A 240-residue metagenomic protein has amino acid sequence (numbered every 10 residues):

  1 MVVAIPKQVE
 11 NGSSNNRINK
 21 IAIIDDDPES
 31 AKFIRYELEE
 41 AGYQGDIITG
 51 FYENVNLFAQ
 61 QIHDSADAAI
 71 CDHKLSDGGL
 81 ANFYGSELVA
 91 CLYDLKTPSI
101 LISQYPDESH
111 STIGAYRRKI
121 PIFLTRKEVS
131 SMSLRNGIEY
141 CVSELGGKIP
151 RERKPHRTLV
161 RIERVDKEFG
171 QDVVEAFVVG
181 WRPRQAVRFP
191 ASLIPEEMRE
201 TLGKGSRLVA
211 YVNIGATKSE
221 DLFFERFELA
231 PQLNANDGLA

Functional and structural regions predicted by a protein language model:
V2, T49, I100-T158, A176-R182: Output/docking surface of receiver
N16-E29, I34-L38: Conserved acidic segment of CheY-like receiver
D27-S30, H73-L80, Y105-E108, V129-S131: Short acidic, S/G/P-rich loop/turn micro-motifs used as interaction or catalytic elements
R35, A59, S86-A90, I113: Short amphipathic alpha-helical segments and helix-helix/interface helices
D46-A68, D72, S76-D77: Acidic, metal-coordinating helix/loop segments flanking the phosphotransfer/catalytic sites of two-component signaling
A68-Y93, Q104: Conserved phosphotransfer microenvironments
D94-P98: A short helix->loop->beta-strand "cap" motif at the edges of active sites that frequently abuts
S143-A240: C-terminal output/effector regions of signal-responsive regulators
